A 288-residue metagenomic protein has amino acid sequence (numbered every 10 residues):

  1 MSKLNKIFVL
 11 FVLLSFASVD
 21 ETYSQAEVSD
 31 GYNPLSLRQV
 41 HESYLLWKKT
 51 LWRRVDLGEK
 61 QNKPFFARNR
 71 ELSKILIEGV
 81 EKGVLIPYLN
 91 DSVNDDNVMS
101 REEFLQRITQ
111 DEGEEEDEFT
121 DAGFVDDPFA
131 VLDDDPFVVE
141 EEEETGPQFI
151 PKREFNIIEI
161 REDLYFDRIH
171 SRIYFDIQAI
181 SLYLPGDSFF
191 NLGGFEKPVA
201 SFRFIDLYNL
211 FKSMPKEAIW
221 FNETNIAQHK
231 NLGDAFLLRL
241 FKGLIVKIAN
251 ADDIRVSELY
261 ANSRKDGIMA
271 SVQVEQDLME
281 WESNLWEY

Functional and structural regions predicted by a protein language model:
M1-V28: Bacterial Sec-dependent N-terminal signal peptides
F8, E154, Y174-D176: Residues at beta-strand starts and edge strands
Y23-I169, D187, F204-Y288: A domain-level signal for the mature, folded cores of soluble proteins
N156-I158, E162, D176-L182, A200: Residue-level detector of short, conserved catalytic/binding motifs and their immediate flanks
R172, I177-E196: Extended serine/threonine-enriched, polar tracts that run as long, contiguous segments within proteins
F190-Y208: Short linear, low-complexity motifs centered on an aromatic residue
